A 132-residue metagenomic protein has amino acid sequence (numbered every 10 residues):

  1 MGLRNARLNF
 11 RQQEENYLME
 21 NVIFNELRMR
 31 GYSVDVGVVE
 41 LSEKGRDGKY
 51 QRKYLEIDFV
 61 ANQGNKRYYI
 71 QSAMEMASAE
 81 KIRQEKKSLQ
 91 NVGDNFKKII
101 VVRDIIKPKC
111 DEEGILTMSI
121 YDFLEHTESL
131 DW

Functional and structural regions predicted by a protein language model:
M1-W132: A cross-kingdom feature that marks ATP-driven nucleic-acid transaction machinery
